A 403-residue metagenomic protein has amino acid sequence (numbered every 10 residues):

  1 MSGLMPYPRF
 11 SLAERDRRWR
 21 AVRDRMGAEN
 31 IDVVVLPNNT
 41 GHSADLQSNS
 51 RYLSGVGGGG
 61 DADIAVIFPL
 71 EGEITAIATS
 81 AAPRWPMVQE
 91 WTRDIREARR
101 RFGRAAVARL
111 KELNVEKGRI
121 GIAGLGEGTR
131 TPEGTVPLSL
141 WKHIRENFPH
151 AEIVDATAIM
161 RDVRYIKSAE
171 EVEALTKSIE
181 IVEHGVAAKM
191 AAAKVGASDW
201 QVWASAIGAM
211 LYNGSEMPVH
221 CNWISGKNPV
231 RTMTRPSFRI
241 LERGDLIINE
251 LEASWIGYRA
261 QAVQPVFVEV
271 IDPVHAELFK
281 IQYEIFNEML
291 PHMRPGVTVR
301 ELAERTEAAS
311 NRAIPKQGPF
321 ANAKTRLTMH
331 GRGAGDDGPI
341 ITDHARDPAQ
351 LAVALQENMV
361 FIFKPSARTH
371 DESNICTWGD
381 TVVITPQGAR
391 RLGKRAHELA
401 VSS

Functional and structural regions predicted by a protein language model:
M1-S403: Active-site neighborhoods and metal-handling regions in enzymes and metal-associated proteins
